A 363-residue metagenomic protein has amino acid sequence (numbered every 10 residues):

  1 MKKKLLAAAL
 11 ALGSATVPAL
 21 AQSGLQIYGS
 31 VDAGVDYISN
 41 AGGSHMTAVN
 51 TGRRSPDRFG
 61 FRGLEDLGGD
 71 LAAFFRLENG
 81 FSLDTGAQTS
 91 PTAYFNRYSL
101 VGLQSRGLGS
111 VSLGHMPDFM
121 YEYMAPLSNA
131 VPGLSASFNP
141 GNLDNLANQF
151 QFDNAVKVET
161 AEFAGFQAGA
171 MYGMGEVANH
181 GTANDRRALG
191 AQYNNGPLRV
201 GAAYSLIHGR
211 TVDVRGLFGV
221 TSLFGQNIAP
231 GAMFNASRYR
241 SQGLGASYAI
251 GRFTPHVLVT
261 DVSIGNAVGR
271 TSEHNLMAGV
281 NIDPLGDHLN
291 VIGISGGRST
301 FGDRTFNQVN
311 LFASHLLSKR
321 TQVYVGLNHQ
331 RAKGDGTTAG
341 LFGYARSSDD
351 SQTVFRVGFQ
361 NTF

Functional and structural regions predicted by a protein language model:
T16-A21: Sec/Tat signal peptide C-region and signal peptidase I cleavage site
Q22-Y37, T47-G175, A183-D185, Q192-A202: Outer membrane beta-barrel
Q26-Y28, A72-F74, S110-S112, Q167-G169 (+7 more regions): Residue-level detector of the transmembrane beta-barrel scaffold of outer-membrane proteins
A33-S39, N79-L83, P117-F119, Y172-E176 (+7 more regions): Transmembrane beta-strands of outer-membrane beta-barrel pores
I38-G42, D84-Q88, E122-A125, A168 (+6 more regions): Outer-membrane beta-barrel proteins
G43-R53, T89-A93, L146-A147, A178-D185 (+5 more regions): Replace "Gram-negative outer membrane beta-barrel proteins" with "bacterial and organellar outer membrane beta-barrel
L189-H315, N361: Detector for outer-membrane/organellar transmembrane beta-barrel domains, recognizing the amphipathic beta-strand
D350-F363: Outer-membrane beta-barrel "beta-signal"
